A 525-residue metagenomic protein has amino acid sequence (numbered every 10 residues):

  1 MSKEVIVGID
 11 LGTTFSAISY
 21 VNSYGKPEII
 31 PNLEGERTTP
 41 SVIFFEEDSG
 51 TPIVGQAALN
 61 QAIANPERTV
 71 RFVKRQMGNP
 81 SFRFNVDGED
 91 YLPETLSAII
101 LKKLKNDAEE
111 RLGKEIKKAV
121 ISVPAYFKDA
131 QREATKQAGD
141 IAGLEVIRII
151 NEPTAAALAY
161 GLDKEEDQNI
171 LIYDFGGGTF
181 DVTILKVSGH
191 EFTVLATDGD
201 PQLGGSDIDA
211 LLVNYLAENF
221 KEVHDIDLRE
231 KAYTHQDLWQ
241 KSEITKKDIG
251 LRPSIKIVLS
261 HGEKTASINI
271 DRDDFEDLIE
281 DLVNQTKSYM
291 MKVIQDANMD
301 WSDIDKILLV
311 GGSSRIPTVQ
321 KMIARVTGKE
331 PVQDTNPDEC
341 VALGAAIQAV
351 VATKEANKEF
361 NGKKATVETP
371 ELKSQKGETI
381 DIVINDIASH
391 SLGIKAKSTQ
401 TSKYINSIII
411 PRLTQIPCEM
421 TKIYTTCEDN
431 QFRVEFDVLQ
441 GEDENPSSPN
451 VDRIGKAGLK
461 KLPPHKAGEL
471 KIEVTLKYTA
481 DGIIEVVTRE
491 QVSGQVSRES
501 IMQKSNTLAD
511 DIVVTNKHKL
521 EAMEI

Functional and structural regions predicted by a protein language model:
M1-P80, V86-D90, I99, N106-I525: Oxyanion-binding/catalytic loops of NTP- or PPi-dependent enzymes
